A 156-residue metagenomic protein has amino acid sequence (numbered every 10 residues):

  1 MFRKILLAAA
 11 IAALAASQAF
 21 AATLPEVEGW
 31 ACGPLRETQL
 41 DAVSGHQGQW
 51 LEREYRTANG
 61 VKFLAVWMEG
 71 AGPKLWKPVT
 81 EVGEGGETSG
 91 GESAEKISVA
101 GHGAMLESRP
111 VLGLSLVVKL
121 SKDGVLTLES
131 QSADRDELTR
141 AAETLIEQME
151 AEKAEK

Functional and structural regions predicted by a protein language model:
M1-L7: Bacterial N-terminal signal peptides that target proteins for export
L7-A8, T57: General helical structural elements
A8-A15: Bacterial N-terminal signal peptides
A12, V61-F63, D123: Short, surface-exposed beta-edge/turn micro-motifs
A16-A21: Sec/Tat signal peptide C-region and signal peptidase I cleavage site
A22-R109: Short, solvent-exposed recognition patches
E81-K156: A short, solvent-exposed beta-edge/loop patch
